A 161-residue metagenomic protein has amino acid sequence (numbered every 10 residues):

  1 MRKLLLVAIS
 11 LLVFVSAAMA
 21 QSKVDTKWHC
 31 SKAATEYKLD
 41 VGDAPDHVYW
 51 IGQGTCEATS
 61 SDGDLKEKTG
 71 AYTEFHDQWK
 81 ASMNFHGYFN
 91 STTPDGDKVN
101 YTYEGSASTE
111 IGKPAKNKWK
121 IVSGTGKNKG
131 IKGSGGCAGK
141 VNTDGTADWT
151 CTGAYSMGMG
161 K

Functional and structural regions predicted by a protein language model:
M1-L4: Positively charged n-region of N-terminal signal peptides that target proteins for export
L6-I9: Sec-dependent N-terminal signal peptides
V15-A20: Sec/Tat signal peptide C-region and signal peptidase I cleavage site
Q21-K161: Beta-strand-enriched cores of mature, soluble protein domains
